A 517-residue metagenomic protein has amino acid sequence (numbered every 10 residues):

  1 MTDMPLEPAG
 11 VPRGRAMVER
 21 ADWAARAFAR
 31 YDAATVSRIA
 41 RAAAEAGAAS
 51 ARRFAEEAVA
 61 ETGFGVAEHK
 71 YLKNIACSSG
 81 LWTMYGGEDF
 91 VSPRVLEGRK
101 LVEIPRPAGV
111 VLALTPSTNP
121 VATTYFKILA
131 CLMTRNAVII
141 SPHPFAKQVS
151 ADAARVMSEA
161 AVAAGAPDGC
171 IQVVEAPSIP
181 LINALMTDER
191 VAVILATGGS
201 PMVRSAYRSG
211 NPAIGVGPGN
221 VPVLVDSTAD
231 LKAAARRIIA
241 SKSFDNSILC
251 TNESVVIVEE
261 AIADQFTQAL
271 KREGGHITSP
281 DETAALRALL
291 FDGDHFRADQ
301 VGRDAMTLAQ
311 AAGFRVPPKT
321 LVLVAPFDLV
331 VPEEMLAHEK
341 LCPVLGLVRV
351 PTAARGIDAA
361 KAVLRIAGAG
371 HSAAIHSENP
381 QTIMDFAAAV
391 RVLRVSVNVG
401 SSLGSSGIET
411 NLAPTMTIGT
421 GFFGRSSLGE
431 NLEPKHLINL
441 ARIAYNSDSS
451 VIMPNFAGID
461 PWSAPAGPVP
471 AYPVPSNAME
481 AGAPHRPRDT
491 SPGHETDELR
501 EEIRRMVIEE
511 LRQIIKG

Functional and structural regions predicted by a protein language model:
T2-V102, A130, R272, P475-N477 (+2 more regions): N-terminal Rossmann-like NAD(P)+-binding subdomain of aldehyde/semialdehyde dehydrogenases
D3, A29, F314-E502, M506 (+1 more regions): Conserved C-terminal structural/oligomerization subdomain of aldehyde/semialdehyde dehydrogenase
P8-G10, Y125, M133, V203-V331: ALDH superfamily catalytic-core signature
M17-E19, G215-G217, N246-C250, E334-L341 (+1 more regions): Short, flexible turn/loop "capping" segments at secondary-structure junctions
D22-A25, A29-D32, A43-A51, A55-A58 (+16 more regions): Structural signal for hydrophobic packing residues in well-ordered secondary-structure cores of soluble enzyme domains
R30-A34, R38, G165-C170, N246-C250 (+5 more regions): Flexible, glycine/charged-enriched surface loops at secondary-structure junctions
V36, V111, N119, R135 (+9 more regions): Buried hydrophobic positions in well-ordered alpha/beta secondary-structure cores of metabolic enzymes
P93-A233: Rossmann-like NAD(P) dinucleotide-binding subdomain of oxidoreductase/dehydrogenase enzymes
